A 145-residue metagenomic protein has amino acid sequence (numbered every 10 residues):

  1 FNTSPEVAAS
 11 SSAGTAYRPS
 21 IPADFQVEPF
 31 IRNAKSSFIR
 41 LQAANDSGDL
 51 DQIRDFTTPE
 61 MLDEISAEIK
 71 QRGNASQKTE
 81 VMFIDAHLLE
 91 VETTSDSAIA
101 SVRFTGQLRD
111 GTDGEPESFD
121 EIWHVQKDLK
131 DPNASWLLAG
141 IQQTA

Functional and structural regions predicted by a protein language model:
F1-V7: Long amphipathic alpha-helical segments used for membrane anchoring, targeting, substrate engagement, or oligomerization
V7-T79, F83: Core segments of small alpha/beta cavity-forming domains
A23, L89, E117: Flexible, active-site-adjacent loop/turn segments at secondary-structure boundaries
F30, F38, F104-T105, F119: Aromatic-residue hotspot detector
E68-S76, L88-V91, H124-D128: Intrinsically disordered, low-complexity boundary segments flanking structured domains
S76-T112: Surface-exposed, charged secondary-structure patches
I99, E115-A145: Short beta-strand edge/turn micro-motifs at domain boundaries
